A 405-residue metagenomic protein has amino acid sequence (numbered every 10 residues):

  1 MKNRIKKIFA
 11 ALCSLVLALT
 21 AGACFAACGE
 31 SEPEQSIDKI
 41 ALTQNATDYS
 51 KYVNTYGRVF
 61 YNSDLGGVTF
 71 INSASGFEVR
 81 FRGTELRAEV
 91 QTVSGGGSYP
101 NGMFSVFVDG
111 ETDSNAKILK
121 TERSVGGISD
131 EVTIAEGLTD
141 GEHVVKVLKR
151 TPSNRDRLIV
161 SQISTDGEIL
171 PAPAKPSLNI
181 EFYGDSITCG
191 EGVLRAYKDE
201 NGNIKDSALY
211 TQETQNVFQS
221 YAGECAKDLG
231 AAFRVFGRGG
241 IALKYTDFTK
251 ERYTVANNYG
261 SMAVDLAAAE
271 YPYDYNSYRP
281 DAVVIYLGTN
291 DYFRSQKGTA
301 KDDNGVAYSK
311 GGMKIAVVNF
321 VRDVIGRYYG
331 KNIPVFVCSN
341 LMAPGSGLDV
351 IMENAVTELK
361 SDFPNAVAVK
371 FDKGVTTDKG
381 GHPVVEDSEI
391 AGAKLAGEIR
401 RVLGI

Functional and structural regions predicted by a protein language model:
K2-C13: Bacterial N-terminal signal peptides that target proteins for export
A10, C28-Y183, I187-T214: N-terminal secretory targeting modules
A23-A27: C-terminal motif of bacterial Sec signal peptides marking the signal peptidase cleavage site
N72-A74, I204-V306, A343-D349, H382: Conserved SGNH/GDSL esterase-like catalytic core that processes O-acyl groups on lipids and polysaccharides
N179-Y183, T188, F233-G237, D281-Y286 (+2 more regions): Structural recognition of the beta-strand scaffold that forms the well-ordered cores of secreted hydrolase catalytic
Y286-D291, F320-E353: Active-site segments of SGNH/GDSL-like serine hydrolases that catalyze O-acetyl group transfer/hydrolysis on lipids
L341-I405: Catalytic His-Asp segment of secreted/periplasmic serine-dependent ester chemistry enzymes
